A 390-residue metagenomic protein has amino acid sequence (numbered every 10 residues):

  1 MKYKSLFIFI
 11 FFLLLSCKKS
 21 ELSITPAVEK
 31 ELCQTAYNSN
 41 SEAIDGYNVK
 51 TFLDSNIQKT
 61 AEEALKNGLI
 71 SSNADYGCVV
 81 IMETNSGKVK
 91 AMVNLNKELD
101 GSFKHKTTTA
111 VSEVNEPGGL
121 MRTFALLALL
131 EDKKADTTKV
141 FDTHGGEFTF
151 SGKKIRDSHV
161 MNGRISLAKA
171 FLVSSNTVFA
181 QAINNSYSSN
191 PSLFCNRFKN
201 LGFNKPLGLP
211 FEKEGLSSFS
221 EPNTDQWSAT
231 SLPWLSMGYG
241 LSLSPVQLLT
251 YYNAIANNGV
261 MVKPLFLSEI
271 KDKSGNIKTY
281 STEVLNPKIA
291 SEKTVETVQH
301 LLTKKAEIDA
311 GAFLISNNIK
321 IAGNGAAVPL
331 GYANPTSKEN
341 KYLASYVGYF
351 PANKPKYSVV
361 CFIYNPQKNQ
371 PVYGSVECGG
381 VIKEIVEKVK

Functional and structural regions predicted by a protein language model:
K2-F9: Sec-dependent signal peptide recognition, specifically the positively charged N-region followed immediately by
L14-S16: C-terminal motif of bacterial Sec signal peptides marking the signal peptidase cleavage site
K18-L22: Bacterial lipoprotein signal-peptidase II cleavage site
I24-S41, V49, L53-I57, D75-V114 (+1 more regions): Beta-lactam-recognizing serine transpeptidase/beta-lactamase-like catalytic domain environment
E62-S71: Short, basic/aromatic recognition patches
G119-A128, P245-T250, E377-E384: Short amphipathic alpha-helical face segments that pack within enzyme cores and frequently flank/anchor catalytic
I277-K278, E283, G379-K390: Short, gly/Ser/Thr-rich active-site loops of penicillin-recognizing serine hydrolases
N365-C378: A short acidic/glycine-rich loop-to-helix N-cap element
